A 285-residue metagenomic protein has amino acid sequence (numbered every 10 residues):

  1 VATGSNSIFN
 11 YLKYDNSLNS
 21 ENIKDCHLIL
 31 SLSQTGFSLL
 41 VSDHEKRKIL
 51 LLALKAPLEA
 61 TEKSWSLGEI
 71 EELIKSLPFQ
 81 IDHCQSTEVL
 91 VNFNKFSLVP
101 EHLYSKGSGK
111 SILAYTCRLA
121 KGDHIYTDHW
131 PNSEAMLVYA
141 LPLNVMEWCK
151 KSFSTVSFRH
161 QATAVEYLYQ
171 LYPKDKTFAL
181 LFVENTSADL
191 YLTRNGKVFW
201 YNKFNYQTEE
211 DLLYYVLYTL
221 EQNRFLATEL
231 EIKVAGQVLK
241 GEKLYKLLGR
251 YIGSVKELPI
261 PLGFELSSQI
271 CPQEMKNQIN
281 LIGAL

Functional and structural regions predicted by a protein language model:
V1-L285: Hydrophobic/aromatic-enriched cytosolic interaction surfaces used to assemble or bind macromolecules
